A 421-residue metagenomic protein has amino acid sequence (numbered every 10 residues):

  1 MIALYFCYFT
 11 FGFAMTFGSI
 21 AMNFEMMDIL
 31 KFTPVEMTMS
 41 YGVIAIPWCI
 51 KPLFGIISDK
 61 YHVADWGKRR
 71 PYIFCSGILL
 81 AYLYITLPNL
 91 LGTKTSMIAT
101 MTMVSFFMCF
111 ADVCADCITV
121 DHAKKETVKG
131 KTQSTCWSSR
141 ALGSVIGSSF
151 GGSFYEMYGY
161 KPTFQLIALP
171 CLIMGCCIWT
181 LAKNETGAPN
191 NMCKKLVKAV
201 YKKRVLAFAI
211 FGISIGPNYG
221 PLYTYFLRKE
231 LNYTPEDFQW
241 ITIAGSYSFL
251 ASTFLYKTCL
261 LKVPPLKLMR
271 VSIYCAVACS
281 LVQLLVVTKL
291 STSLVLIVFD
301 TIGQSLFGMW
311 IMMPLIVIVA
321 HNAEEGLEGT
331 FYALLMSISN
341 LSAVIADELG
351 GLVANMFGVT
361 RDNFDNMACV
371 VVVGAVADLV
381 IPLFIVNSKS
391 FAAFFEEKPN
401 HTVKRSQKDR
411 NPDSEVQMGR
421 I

Functional and structural regions predicted by a protein language model:
F9, L83-Y84, T93-A111, T292-I318: Hydrophobic core of transmembrane alpha-helices in multi-pass small-molecule transporters, especially MFS/SLC-type
I20-E36, P221-Q239: Short amphipathic helix-loop junctions that connect adjacent transmembrane helices in Major Facilitator Superfamily/SLC
I44-K51, G130-Y155, M336-G350: Glycine-rich segments within core transmembrane alpha-helices of 12-TM secondary carriers
C49-G67, Y155-E156, F249-R270, A354-G358: Helix-to-loop junctions at the C-terminal end of transmembrane segments in multipass secondary transporters
W66-P71, S153-P170, L352-A377: A membrane-interface helix-boundary motif in multi-pass transporters
F74-G92, Y274-T292: C-terminal ends and interior cores of transmembrane alpha-helices in multi-pass membrane transporters/permeases
A81, L87-P88, C171-K183, M367-T402: Multi-pass alpha-helical transporter architecture, strongest for 12-TM Major Facilitator/SLC carriers used
E185-F208, K404-R410, S414-E415, G419: Juxtamembrane intracellular "pre-TM" segments in multi-pass secondary transporters
